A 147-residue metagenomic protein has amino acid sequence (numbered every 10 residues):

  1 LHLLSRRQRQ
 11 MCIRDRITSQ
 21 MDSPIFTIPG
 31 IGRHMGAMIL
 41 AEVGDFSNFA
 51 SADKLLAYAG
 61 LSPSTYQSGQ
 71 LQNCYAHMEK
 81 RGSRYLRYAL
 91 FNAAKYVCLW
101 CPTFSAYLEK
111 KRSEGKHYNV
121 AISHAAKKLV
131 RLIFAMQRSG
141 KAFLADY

Functional and structural regions predicted by a protein language model:
L1-I13: Single conserved hydrophobic/aromatic residue that forms the stacking wall/gate of nucleotide- or nucleobase-binding
L3-R6, P63, F134, D146: Generic detector of low-complexity/intrinsically disordered segments and short hydrophobic N-terminal stretches
R6-Q8, A52, A126: ATP/adenylate-binding site constellation spanning eukaryotic-like Ser/Thr protein kinases, ABC-transporter
R16-S23: Long, contiguous secondary-structure blocks with strong helical propensity
P24-T27, R33-E114, Y118: Phosphate-backbone recognition surface of nucleic-acid-processing proteins
S113-Y147: Basic, amphipathic alpha-helical segments enriched in Lys/Arg and hydrophobic/aromatic residues
